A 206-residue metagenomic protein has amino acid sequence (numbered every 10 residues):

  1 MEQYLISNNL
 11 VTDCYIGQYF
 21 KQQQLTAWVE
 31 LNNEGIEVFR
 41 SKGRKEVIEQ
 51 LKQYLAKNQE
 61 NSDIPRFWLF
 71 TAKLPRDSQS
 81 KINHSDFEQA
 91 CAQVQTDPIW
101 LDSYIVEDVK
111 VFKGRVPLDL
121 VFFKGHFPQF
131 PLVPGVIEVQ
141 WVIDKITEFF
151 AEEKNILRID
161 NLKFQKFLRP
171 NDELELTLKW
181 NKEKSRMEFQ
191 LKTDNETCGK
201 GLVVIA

Functional and structural regions predicted by a protein language model:
M1-Q59: AMP-binding/adenylate-forming catalytic core of the ANL superfamily
L5, A27, W68, G135 (+1 more regions): Residue-level signal for inorganic ion chemistry
L5-D13, A56-R66, V94, F150-L157: Short secondary-structure junctions
D13, Q50-L55, D97-W100, R158-F164: Short structured motifs
Q18, K52-I99: Conserved C-terminal "lid"/linker of ANL adenylate-forming enzymes
S62-I64, T96-L101, I105-V109, P170 (+1 more regions): HotDog/MaoC-like acyl-thioester-processing domains
Q95-V133: Catalytic strand-loop segment that frames the active site of acyl-thioester-processing enzymes
V142-K179, E183, E196, L202: Hydrophobic beta-strand-centered segment that forms part of the acyl-chain substrate-binding groove
